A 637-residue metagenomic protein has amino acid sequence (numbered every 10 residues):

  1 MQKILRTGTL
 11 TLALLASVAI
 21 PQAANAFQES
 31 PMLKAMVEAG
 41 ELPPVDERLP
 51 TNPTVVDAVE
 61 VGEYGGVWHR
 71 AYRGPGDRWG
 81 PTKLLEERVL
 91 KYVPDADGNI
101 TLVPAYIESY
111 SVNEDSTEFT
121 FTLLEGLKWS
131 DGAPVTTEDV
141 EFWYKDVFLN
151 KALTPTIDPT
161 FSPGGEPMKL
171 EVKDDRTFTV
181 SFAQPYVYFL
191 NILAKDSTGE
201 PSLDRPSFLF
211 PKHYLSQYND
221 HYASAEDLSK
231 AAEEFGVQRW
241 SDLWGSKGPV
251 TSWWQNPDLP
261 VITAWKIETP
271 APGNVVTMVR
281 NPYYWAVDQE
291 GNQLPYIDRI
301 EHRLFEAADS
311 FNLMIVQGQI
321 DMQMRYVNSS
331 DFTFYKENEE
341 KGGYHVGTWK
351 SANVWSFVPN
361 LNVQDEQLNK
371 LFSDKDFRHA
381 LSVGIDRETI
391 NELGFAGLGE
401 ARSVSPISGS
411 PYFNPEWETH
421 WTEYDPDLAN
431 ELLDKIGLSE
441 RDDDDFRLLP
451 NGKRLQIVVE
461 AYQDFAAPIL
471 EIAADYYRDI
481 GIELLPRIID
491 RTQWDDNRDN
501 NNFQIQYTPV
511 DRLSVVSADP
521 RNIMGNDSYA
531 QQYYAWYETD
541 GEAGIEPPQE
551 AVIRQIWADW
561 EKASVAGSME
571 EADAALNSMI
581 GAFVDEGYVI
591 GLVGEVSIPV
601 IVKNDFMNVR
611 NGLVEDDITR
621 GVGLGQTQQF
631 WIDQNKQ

Functional and structural regions predicted by a protein language model:
M1-A24: Gram-negative bacterial Sec-dependent N-terminal signal peptides
E29, A35-E38, P43-E114: N-terminal lobe/hinge region of extracytoplasmic solute-binding protein
E63-G74, E108, E118-F121, V140-W143 (+6 more regions): Short, well-ordered beta-strand elements
Y72, L259, W265, A271-V276 (+7 more regions): Detector for C-terminal structural segments
E108-T154, T179-S181, F189, M314 (+1 more regions): Aromatic- and charge-enriched surface segment that lines or borders ligand/interaction sites
L124, V250-N256, M278, Y283-F334 (+2 more regions): Ligand-site clamp/hinge motif
W143, V147-I157, L170-V172, E268-Y283 (+4 more regions): Extracellular/periplasmic solute-recognition and catalytic clefts
P159-W244: Surface-exposed binding/hinge segments that line and control ligand-binding clefts or catalytic entry sites
